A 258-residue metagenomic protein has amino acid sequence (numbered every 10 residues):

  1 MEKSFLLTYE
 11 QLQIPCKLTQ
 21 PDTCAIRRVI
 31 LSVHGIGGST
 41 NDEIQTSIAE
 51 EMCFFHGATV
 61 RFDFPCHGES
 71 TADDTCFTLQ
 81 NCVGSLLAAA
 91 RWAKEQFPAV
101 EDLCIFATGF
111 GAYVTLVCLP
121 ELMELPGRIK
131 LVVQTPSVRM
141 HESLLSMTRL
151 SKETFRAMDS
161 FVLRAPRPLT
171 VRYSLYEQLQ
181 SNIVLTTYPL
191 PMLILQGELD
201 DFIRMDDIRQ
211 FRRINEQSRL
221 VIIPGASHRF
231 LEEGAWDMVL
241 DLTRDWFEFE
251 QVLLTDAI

Functional and structural regions predicted by a protein language model:
M1-C24: N-terminal cap/lid segment of alpha/beta-hydrolase-fold proteins
I14, Y113, L125-Q210, I214 (+1 more regions): The alpha/beta-hydrolase serine catalytic core
I26-G35: Short beta-strand element of the alpha/beta-hydrolase
I36-E43: Short substrate-entry loop that stabilizes the transition state in hydrolases
E43-Q45, A49-T71: Conserved alpha/beta-hydrolase
H67-F97: Catalytic nucleophile-loop/oxyanion-hole region of alpha/beta-hydrolase and closely related hydrolase-like folds
I105-A107, Q134: Short beta-strand immediately N-terminal to the catalytic nucleophile in serine-hydrolase-like folds
A107-T115: Gly/Ala-rich beta-loop-alpha elbow adjacent to hydrolase catalytic centers
